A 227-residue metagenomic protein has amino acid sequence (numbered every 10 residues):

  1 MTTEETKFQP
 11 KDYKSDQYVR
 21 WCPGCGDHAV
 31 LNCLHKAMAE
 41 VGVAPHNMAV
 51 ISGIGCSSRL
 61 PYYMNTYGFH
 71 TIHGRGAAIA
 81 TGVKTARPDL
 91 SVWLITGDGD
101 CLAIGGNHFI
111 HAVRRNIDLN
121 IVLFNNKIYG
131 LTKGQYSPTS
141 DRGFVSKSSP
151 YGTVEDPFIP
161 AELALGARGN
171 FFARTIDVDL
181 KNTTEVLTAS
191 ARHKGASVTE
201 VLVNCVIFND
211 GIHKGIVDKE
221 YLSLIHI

Functional and structural regions predicted by a protein language model:
K7, K11-I72: Active-site diphosphate/adenylate-binding microenvironment
Q17, A44-M48, A86-V92, R114-N120 (+3 more regions): Short coil/turn connectors at secondary-structure junctions
W21-P23, L94-T96, F171-I176, V198: Short catalytic-loop micro-motif centered on adjacent basic/acidic residues
I54-C56, N126-I128, D179, L202-I207: Glycine-rich beta-alpha junction loops
C56-G130, N182: Thiamine diphosphate
D89, S137-R192: Conserved thiamine diphosphate
G106-V113, L131-F144, L163: Active-site-proximal loop->helix
I225-I227: Conserved small/polar residues in nucleotide/adenosyl-binding loops
